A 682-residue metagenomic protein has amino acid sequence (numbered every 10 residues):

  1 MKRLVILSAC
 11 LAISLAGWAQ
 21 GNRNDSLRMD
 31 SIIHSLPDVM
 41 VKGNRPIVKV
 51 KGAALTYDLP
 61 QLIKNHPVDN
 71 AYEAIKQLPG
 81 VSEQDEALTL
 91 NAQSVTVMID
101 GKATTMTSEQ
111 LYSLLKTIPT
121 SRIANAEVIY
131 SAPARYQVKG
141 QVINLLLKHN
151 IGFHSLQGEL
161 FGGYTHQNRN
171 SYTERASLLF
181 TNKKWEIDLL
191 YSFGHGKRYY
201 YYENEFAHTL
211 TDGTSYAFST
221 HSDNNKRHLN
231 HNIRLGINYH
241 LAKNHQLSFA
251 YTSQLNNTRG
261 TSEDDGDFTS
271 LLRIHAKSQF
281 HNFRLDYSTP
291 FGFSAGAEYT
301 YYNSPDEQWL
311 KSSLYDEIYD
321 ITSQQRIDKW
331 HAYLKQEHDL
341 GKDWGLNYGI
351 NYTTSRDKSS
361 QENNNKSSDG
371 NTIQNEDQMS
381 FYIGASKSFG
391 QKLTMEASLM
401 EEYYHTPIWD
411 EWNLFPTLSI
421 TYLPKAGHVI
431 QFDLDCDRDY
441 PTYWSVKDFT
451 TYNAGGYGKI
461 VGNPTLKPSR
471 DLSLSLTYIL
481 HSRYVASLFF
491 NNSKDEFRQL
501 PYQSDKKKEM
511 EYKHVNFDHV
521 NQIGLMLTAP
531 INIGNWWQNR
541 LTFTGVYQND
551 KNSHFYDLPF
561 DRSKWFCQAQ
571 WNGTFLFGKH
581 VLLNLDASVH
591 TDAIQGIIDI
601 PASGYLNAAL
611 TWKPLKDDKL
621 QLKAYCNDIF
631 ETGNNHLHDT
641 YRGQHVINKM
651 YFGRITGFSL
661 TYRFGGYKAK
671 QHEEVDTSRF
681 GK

Functional and structural regions predicted by a protein language model:
Q20-G21, P614-K682: C-terminal beta-signal and adjacent terminal beta-strands/loops of Gram-negative outer-membrane beta-barrel proteins
G21-I63, E83-D85, A92-S94, G140: Short, acidic, small-residue-rich periplasmic hinge/interaction motif at the N-terminus of Gram-negative outer-membrane
L27, D38, A71-A74, L111-S113 (+3 more regions): N-terminal periplasmic accessory domains that precede and gate Gram-negative outer-membrane beta-barrel machines
T104-S131: Short acidic/polar hinge/loop motifs at secondary-structure boundaries that mediate gating or recognition
G162-N168, N182, F193-K197, S253-N257 (+13 more regions): Transmembrane beta-strands of outer-membrane beta-barrel pores
W185, N230-T258, L271-G427, S482-L488 (+1 more regions): Face-selective signature of the C-terminal outer-membrane beta-barrel domain
K329-H331, Q374, Q378-S380, K467 (+3 more regions): Outer membrane beta-barrel strand-and-loop segments of large Gram-negative receptors, especially TonB-dependent
W409, R438-S487, N492-K494, Y512-I523 (+2 more regions): Outer-membrane beta-barrel signature, preferentially recognizing the C-terminal barrel domain of Gram-negative
